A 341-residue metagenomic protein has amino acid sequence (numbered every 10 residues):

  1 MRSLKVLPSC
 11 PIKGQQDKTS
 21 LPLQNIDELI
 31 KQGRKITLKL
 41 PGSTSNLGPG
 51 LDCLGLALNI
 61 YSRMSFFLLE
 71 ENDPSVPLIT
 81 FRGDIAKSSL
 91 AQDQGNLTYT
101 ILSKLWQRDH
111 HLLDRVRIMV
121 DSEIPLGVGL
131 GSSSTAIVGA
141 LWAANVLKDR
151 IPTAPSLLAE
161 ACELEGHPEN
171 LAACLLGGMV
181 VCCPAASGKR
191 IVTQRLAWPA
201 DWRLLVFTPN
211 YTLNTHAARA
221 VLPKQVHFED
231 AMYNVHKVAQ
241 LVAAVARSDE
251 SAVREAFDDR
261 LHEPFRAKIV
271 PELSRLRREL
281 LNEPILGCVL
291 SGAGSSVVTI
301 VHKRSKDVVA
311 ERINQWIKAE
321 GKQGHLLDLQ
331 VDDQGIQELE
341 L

Functional and structural regions predicted by a protein language model:
R2-V128, W142, V146-R150, V331-L341: ATP-binding N-lobe of GHMP and related small-molecule kinases
L23, L29, I151-E283, K303-L341: ATP-dependent small-molecule kinase catalytic core of the GHMP/sugar-kinase superfamily and closely related
K39-P41, A57, M119-D121, C174-G177 (+3 more regions): Short beta-strand segments
I60, L130-A154, L175-V180, A185: DPxDG-like acidic metal-binding loop motif
Q94-T98, S132, A136-I137, A173 (+1 more regions): Catalytic-loop motifs flanking and including active-site residues across diverse enzymes
G287-S291, D328: Short beta-strand
S296-V301: Short beta-strand->loop micro-motif that forms the acidic, two-metal-ion catalytic signature in nucleotide-processing
